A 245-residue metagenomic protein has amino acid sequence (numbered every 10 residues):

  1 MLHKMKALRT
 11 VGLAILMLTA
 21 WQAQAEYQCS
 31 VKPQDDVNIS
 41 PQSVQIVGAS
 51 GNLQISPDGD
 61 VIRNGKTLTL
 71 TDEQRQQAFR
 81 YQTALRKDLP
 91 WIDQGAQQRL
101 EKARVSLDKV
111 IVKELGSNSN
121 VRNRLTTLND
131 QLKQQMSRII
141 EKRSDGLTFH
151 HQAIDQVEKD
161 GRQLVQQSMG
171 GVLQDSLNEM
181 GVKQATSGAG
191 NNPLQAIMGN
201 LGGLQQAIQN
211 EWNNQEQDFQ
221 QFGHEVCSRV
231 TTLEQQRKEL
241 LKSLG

Functional and structural regions predicted by a protein language model:
L2-V11: Bacterial N-terminal signal peptides that target proteins for export
T10-L18: Sec-dependent N-terminal signal peptides
A20-Q22: N-terminal signal peptide c-region/cleavage motif recognized by signal peptidases
Q24-A25, F222: Disulfide-bonded cysteine motifs in exported proteins
A25-Q131: N-terminal Sec/ER secretory leader and immediately downstream segment of secreted/extracellular precursors
Q98, V105, V112, E141 (+3 more regions): Heptad-repeat coiled-coil alpha-helices
S119-N213: Extended amphipathic alpha-helical interaction segments
Q195-G245: A cross-kingdom marker for long, charged
